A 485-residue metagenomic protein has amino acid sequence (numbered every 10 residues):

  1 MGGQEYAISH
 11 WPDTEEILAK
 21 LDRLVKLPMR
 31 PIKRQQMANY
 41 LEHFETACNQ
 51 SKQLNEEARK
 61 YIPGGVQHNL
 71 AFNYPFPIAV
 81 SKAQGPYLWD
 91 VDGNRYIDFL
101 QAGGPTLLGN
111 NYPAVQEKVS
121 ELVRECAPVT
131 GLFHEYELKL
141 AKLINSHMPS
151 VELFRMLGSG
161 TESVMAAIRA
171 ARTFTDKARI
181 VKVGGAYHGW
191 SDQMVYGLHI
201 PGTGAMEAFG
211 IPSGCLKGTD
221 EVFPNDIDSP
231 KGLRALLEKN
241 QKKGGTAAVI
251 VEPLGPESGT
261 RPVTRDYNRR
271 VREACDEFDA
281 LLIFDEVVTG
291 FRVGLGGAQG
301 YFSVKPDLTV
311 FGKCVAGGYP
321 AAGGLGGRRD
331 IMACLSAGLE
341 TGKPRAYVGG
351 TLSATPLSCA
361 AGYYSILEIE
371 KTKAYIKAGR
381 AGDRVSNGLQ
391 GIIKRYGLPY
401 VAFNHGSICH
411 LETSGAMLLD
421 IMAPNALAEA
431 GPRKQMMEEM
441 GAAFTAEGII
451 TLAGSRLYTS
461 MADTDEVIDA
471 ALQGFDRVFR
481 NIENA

Functional and structural regions predicted by a protein language model:
G2-A485: Conserved N-terminal phosphate-binding loop of PLP-dependent enzymes in the Aspartate aminotransferase
